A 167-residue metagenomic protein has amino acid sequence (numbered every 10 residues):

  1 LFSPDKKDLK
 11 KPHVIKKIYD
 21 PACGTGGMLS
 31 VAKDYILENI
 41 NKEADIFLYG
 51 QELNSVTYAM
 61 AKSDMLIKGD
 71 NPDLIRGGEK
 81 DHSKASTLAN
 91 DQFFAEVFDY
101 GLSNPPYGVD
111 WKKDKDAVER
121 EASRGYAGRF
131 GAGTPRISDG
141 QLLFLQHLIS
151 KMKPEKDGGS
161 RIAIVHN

Functional and structural regions predicted by a protein language model:
L1-S103, G108-D110, A117, H166-N167: Conserved S-adenosyl-L-methionine
E43, A122-S123, E155-D157: Intrinsically disordered and other compositionally biased segments
P105, V109, G128, G140: Flexible, active-site-adjacent loop/turn segments at secondary-structure boundaries
K112-T134: A mobile, often basic/glycine-rich helix-loop segment that functions as the active-site lid/recognition loop
A132-N167: Conserved Class I SAM-dependent methyltransferase catalytic core
